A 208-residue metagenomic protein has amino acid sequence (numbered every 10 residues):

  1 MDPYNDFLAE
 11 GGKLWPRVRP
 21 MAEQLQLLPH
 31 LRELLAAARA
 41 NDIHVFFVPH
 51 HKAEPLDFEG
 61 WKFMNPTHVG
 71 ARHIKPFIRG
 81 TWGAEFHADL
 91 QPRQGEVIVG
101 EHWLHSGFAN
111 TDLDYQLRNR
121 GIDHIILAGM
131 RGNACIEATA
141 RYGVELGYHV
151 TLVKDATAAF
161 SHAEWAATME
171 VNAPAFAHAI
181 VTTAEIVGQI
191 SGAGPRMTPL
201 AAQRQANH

Functional and structural regions predicted by a protein language model:
M1, F46-V48, A128, V153: Short hydrophobic segments within beta-strands
M1-Y4, R19-A22, G80-W82: A broad "ordered helical/assembly scaffold" signature
Y4-E10: Short acidic, Gly/Ser-rich segments with clustered Asp/Glu that frequently serve as metal-coordination loops in enzyme
D6, E33-N41, A53, F58 (+1 more regions): Active-site-adjacent betaalpha module
G11-A38, I43-F47: A short alpha/beta connector and helix-capping loop motif
